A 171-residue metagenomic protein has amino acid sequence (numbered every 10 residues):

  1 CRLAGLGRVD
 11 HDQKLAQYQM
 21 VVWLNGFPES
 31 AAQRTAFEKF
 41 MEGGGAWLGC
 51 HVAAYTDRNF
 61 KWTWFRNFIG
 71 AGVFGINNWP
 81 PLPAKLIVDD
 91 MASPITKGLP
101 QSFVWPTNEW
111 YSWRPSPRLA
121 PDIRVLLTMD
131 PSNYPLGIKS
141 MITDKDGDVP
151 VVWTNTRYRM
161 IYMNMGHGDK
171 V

Functional and structural regions predicted by a protein language model:
C1-Y18: Aromatic-Pro/Gly-enriched surface loop or interdomain linker that acts as a lid/target-recognition segment
L3, G49-C50, L127, Y162: Hydrophobic residues in well-ordered beta-strands that form the structural core
G5-R8, G26-E29, S132: Short beta->alpha connector loops
Q19-L24, M160-N164: Structural motif
F27-Q101: A glycine-rich, often tryptophan-bearing local segment used as a flexible ligand/cofactor-contacting loop or short
A46-L48, R124, R159: Proline-centered loop/turn at the N-terminus of a beta-strand
W79-R157: Catalytic beta-strand/loop cores that center a nucleophilic Ser/Cys/Thr and support acyl-enzyme chemistry
P81-A84, G166-V171: Active-site rim elements
